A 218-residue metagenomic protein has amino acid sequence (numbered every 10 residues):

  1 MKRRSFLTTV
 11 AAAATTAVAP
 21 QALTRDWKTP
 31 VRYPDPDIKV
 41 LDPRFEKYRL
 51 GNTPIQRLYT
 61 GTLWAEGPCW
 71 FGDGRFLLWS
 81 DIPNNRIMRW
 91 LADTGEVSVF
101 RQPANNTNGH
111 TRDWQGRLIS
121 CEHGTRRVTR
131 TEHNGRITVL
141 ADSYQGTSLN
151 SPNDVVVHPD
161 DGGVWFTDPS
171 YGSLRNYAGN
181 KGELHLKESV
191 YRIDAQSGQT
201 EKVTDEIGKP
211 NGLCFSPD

Functional and structural regions predicted by a protein language model:
M1-L7: Twin-arginine (Tat) signal peptide motif
L7, A14, L23-D218: Sequence-structural signature of mature extracellular/luminal beta-sheet repeat domains, prominently beta-propellers
